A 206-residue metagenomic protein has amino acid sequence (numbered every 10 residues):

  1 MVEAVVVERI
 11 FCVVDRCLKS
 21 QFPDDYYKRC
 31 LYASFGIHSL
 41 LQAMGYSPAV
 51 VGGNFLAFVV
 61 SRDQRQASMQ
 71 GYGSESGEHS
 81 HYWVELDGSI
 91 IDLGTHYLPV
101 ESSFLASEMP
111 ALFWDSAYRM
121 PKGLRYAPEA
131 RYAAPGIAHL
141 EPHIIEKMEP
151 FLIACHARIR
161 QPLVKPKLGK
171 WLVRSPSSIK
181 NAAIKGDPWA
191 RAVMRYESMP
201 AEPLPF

Functional and structural regions predicted by a protein language model:
M1-F206: A structural boundary/capping signal
